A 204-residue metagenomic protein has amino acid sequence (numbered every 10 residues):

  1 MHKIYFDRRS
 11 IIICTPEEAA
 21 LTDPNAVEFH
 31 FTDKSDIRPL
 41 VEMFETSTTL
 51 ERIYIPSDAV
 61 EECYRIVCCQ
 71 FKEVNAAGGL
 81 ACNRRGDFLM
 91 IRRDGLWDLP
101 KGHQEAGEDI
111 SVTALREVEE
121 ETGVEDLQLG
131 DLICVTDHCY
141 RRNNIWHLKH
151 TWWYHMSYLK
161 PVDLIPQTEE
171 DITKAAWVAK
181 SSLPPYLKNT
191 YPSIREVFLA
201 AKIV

Functional and structural regions predicted by a protein language model:
M1, A76, K149-W153: Short hydrophobic/aromatic beta-strand or adjacent loop that forms the aromatic wall/cage of a ligand/substrate-binding
M1-T46: N-terminal leader/capping segments at the start of a protein or of a new domain
I4, T15-F29, L96, Q167-V204: Nudix hydrolase/Nudix homology domain
F6, N83, R92, R141-R142: Acidic surface patches and DE-rich sequence motifs
A20-F31, C82-E119, V124: Conserved Nudix-box catalytic region and its N-terminal flanking loop in Nudix hydrolases and closely related
K34-G78: Acidic, metal-coordinating catalytic segment for phosphate/diphosphate chemistry, firing primarily on the Nudix
G78, D87, K174: Conserved beta-strand and immediately adjacent loop positions that scaffold enzyme active sites
Q104-P192: Unchanged
